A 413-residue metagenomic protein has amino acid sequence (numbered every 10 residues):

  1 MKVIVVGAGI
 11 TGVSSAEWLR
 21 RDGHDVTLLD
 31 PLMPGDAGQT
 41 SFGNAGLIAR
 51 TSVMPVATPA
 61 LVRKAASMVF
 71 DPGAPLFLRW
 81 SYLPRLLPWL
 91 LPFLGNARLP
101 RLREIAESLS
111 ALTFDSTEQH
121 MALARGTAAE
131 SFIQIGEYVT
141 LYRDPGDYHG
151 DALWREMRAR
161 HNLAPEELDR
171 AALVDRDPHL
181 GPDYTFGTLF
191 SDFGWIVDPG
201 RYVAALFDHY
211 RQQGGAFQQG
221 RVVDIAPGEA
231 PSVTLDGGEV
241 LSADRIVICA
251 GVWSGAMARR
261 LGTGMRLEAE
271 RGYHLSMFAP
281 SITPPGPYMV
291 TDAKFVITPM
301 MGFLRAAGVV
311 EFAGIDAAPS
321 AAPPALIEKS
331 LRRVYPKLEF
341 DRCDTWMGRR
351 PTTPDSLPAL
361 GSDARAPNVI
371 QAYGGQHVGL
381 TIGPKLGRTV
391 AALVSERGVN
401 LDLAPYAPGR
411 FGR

Functional and structural regions predicted by a protein language model:
K2-L28: N-terminal Rossmann-like FAD-binding beta1-loop-alpha1 element of flavoenzymes
G9-I10, V252, H377: Residue-level detector of alpha-helix initiation sites
R21-F42: Glycine-rich FAD pyrophosphate-binding loop
N44-L47, S52-N96, D224-A230, V240-P367: Active-site substrate-recognition segment that forms the wall of the catalytic cavity or substrate channel
L87-A205: Rossmann-like flavin
P165, D292, R333-R413: C-terminal catalytic lobe of FAD-dependent flavoproteins
L168-R176, A216-P231: A conserved short coil-to-beta-strand element within the FAD-binding core of flavoproteins
